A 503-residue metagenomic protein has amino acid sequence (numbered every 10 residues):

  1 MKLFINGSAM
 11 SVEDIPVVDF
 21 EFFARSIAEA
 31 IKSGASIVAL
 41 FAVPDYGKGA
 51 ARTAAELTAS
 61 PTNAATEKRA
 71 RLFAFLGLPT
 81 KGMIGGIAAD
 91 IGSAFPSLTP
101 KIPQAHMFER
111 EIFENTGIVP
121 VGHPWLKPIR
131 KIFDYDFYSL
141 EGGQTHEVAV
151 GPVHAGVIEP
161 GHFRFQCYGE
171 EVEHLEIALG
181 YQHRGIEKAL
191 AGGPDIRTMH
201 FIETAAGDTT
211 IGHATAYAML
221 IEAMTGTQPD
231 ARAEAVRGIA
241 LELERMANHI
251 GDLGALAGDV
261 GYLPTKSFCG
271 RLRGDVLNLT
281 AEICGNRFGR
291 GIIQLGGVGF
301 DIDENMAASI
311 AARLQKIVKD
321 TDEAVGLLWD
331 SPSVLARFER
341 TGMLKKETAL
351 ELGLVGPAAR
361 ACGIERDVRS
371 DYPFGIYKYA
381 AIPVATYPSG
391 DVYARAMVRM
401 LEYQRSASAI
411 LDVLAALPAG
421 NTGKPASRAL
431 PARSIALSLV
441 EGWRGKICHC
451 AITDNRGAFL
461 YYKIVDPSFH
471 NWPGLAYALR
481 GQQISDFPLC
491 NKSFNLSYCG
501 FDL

Functional and structural regions predicted by a protein language model:
M1-E171, L175, D330-T341, S406-V413 (+1 more regions): Terminal low-complexity/charged segments
F41-V43, G254-A257, G289-Q294, A336-R340 (+1 more regions): Short coil/turn segments at secondary-structure boundaries
P100, Q104-P124, P128, G226-E242 (+3 more regions): Structured, non-membrane catalytic/scaffold regions adjacent to prosthetic-group chemistry
E109, F113, A214-E222, A240 (+6 more regions): Predominant activation on well-ordered alpha-helical scaffold segments within soluble catalytic domains
I129-K131, L256, G274, G291-V298: Short, conserved phosphate-binding/catalytic loop or strand-edge motifs used in phosphoryl-/nucleotidyl-transfer
H146, V150-D259, A281, G356-A385 (+2 more regions): Active-site- and interface-proximal helix/loop "cap" or "latch" segments in soluble metabolic and energy-transducing
T265-C269, L279-S427, R433: Intrinsically disordered, low-complexity regulatory segments
A426-C450: Flexible, glycine/threonine-enriched loop-and-boundary segments that flank and lead into catalytic domains of large
